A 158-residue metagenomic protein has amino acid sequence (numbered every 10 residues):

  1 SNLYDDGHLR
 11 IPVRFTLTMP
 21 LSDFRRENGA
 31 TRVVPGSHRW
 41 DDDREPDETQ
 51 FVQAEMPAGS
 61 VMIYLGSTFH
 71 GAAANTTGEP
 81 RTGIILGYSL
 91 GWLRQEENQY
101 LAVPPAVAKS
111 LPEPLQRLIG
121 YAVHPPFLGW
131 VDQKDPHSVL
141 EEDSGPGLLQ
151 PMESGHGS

Functional and structural regions predicted by a protein language model:
S1-M56, L93-V103: Catalytic core of non-heme Fe(II) oxygenases with the double-stranded beta-helix
L3, G71-A72: Glycine-rich phosphate/pyrophosphate-binding beta-alpha loops
F24, S67-T68: Short Ser/Thr-interspersed hydrophobic loop/turn segments at strand-loop and sheet-helix junctions that line or gate
N28, A72-A73: Activation segment
W40, R44-I63, S67, A73-S158: Conserved double-stranded beta-helix
